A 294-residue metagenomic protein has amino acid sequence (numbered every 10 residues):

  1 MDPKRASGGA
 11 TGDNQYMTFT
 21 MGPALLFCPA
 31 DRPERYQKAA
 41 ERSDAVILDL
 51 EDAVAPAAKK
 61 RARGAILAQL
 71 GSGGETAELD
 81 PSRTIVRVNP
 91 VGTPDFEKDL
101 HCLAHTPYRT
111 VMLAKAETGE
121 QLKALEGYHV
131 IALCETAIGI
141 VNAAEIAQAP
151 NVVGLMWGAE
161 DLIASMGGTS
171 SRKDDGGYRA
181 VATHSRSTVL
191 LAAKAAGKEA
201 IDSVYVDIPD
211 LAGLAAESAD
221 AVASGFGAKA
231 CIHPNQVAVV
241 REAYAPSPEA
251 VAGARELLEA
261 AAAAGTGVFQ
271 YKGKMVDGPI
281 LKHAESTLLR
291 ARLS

Functional and structural regions predicted by a protein language model:
M1-Y16: N-terminal amphipathic/basic-hydrophobic helices that include classical n-h-c signal peptides and signal-anchor
D13-S294: Expand to "…catalyze enediolate/carbanion chemistry for C-C bond making/breaking, isomerization, decarboxylation
